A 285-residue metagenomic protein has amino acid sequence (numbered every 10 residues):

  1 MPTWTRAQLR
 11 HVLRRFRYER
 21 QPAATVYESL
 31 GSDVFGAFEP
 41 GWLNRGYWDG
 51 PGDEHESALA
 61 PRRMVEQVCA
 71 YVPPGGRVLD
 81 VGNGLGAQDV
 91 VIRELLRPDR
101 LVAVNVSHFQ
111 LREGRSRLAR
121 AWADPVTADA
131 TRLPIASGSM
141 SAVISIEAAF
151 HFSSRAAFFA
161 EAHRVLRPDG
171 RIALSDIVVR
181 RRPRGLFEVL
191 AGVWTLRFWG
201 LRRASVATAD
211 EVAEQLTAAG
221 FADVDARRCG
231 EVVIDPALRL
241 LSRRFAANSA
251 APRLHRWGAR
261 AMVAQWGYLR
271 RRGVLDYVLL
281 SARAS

Functional and structural regions predicted by a protein language model:
M1-F35: N-terminal auxiliary segments of SAM/dcSAM-dependent transferases
A58-P74: Conserved alpha-helix/loop element of class I SAM-dependent methyltransferases that forms part of the SAM/SAH-binding
L79-R132: Class I SAM-dependent methyltransferase SAM/SAH-binding core
T131-A142: A short acidic, Gly/Pro-enriched loop at the edge of an enzyme's catalytic core that lines a small-molecule cofactor
A156-R171: A short glycine-rich, Lys/Arg-flanked "PGG" loop and its adjoining helix->strand segment in the class I
V178-R203: Short, glycine-/aromatic-enriched active-site segment of Class I SAM-dependent methyltransferases
R203-A219: Short alpha-helix
D225-S285: Conserved Class I S-adenosyl-L-methionine
